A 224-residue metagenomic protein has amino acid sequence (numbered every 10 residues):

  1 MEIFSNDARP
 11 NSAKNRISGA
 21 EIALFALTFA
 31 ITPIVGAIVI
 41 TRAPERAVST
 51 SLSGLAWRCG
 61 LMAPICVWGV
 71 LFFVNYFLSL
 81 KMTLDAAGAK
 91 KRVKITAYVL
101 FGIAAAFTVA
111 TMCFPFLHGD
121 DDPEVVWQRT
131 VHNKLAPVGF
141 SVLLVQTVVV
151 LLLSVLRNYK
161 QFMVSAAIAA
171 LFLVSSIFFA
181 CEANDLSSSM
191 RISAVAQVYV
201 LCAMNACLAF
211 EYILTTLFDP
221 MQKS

Functional and structural regions predicted by a protein language model:
E2-G88: N-terminal topogenic module of multi-pass integral membrane proteins
E2-N6, A30-T32, P64-S79, V138-V150 (+1 more regions): Hydrophobic cores of alpha-helical transmembrane segments in multi-pass inner/ER membrane proteins, independent
A13-I17, T83-A97, L152-M163, L217-K223: Membrane-interface helix-boundary motifs at transmembrane edges
I40-T41, D85, C113-E124, L153 (+1 more regions): Juxtamembrane "helix-exit" motif on the non-cytosolic side of transmembrane helices
P44-G60, G119-R129, N184-I192: Membrane-interface interhelical loops and short amphipathic "cap" helices that link adjacent transmembrane segments
I65-L100, P115-L117, T147-S154: Internal transmembrane alpha-helix with an interfacial aromatic "cap," most often the third helix
G102-V164: Membrane-proximal helix-loop-helix units in multi-pass membrane proteins
L151-S224: Terminal transmembrane helical module of multi-pass membrane proteins
